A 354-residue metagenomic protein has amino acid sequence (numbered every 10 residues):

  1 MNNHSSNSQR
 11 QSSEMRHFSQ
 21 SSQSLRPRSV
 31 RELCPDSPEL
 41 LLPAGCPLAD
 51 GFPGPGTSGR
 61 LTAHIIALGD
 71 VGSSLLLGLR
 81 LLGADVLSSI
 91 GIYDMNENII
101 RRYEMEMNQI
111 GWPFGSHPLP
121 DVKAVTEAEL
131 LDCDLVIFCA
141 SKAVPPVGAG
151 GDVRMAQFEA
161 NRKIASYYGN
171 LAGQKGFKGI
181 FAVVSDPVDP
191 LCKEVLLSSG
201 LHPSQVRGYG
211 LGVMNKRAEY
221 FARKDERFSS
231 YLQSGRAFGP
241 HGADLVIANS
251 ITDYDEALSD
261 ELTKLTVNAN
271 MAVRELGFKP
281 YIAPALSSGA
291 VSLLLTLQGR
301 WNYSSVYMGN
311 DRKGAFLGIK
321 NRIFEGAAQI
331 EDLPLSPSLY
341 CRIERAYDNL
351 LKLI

Functional and structural regions predicted by a protein language model:
M1-T62: Glycine/serine-rich phosphate-binding loop and adjoining beta1-alpha1 elements at the start of nucleotide-handling
P38-L41, S89, Y93-C133: Conserved N-terminal Rossmann-fold NAD(P) cofactor-binding segment
V71: Hydrophobic/small residue at the entry helix of a nucleotide-binding pocket
L79: Aromatic pocket-lining residues of Rossmann-like dinucleotide-binding sites
L82-S88: Conserved S-adenosyl-L-methionine
P118-K178: Rossmann-like NAD(P)-binding element
V183-Y254: Rossmann-fold dinucleotide-binding core
R227-I354: Long, compositionally biased stretches enriched for glycine and/or charged residues
